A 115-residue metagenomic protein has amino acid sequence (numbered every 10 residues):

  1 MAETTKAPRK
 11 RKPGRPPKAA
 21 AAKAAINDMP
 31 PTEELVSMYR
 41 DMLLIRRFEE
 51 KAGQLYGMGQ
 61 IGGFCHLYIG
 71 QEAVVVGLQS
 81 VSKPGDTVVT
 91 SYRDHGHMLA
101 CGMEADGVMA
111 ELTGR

Functional and structural regions predicted by a protein language model:
E3-P17: Arg/Lys-rich, glycine/proline-spaced intrinsically disordered segments in nuclear chromatin/transcription regulators
P16-E34: Short, contiguous pre-domain boundary segments
A22, I26, F48-E49, Q79: Membrane-targeting and insertion segments and their boundary/processing signals
I26-P30, R40, H97-A100: A general boundary/transition motif marking the beginning of the first structured unit of a protein
E34, M42, G63: Conserved acidic
S37: Metal- or metallocofactor-binding catalytic centers and their adjacent structured scaffolds across diverse enzyme
R40-Q54: N-terminal glycine-rich anion-binding loops that anchor highly charged ligand groups
E50, Q54, M58-R115: Cofactor-binding active-site loop characterized by glycine-rich and histidine/acidic residues
